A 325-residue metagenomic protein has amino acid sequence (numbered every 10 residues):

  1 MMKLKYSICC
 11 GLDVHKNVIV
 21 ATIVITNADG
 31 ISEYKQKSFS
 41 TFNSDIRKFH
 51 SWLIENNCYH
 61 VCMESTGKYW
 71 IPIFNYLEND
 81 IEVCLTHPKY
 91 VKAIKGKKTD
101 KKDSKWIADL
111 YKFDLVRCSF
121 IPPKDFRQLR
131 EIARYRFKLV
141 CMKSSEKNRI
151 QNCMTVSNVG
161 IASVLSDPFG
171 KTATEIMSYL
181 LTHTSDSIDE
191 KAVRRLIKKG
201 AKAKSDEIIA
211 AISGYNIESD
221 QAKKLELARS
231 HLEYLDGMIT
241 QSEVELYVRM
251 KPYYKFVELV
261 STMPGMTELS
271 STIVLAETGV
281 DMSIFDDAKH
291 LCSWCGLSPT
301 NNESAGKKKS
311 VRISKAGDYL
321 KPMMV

Functional and structural regions predicted by a protein language model:
M1-V325: A detector of single, family-specific signature residues that are central to catalytic or substrate-handling motifs
